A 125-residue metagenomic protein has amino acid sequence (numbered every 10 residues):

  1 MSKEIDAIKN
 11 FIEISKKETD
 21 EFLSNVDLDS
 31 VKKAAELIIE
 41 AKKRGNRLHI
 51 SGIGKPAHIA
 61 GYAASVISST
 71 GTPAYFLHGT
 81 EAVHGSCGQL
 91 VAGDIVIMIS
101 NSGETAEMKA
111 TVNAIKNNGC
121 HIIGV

Functional and structural regions predicted by a protein language model:
M1-R44: An N-terminal, well-structured beta->alpha segment
I39, R47-V125: Glycine-rich phosphate-binding loops that contact phosphosugars or nucleotide phosphates
